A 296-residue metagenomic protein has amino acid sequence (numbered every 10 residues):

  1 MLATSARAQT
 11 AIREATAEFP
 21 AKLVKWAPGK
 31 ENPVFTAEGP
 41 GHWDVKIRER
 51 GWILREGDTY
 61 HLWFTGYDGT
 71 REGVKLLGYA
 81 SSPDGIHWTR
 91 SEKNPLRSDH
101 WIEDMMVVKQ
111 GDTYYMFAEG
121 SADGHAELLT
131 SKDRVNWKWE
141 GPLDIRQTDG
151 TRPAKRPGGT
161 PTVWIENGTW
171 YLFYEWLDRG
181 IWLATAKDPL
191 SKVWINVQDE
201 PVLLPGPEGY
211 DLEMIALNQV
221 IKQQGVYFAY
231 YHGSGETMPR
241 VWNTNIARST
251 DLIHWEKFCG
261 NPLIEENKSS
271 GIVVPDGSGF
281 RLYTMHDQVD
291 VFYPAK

Functional and structural regions predicted by a protein language model:
M1-R7: C-terminal segment of classical bacterial N-terminal signal peptides
A8-K296: Carbohydrate-active catalytic/glycan-binding domains of CAZyme proteins, especially the secreted or lumenal ectodomains
